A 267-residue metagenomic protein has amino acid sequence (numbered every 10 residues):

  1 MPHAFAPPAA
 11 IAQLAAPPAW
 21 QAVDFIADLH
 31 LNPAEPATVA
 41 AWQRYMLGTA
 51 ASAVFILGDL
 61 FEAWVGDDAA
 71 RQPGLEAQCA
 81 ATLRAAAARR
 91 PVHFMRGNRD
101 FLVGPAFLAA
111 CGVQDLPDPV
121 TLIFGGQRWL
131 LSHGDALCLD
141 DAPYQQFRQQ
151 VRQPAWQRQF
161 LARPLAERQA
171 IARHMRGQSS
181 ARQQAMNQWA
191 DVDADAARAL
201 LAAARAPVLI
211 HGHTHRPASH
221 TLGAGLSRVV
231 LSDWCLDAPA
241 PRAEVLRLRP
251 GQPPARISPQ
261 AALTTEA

Functional and structural regions predicted by a protein language model:
P2-F5, A10-L14, A19-A22, I26 (+1 more regions): Core catalytic region of metal-dependent phosphoesterases/phosphodiesterases, especially metallo-beta-lactamase-like
H30, F61, R99, A136 (+3 more regions): Short, glycine/serine-rich, charged loops/turns that create anion-binding and catalytic segments at active sites
L47, S52, L116, L122-G126 (+4 more regions): Hydrophobic/basic alpha-helical segments enriched in Actinobacteria
G58-V65, R90-M95, W129-H133, V151-R158 (+3 more regions): Low-complexity, flexible helical/coil segments
A110-P119, R128-L130, D135, D141-Q145 (+1 more regions): Conserved beta-sheet core of the metallophosphoesterase superfamily
T121-F124, L236-D237, A262-T264: A short acidic, often aromatic-flanked loop/helix-cap motif at beta-alpha or helix-coil junctions that lines enzyme
S132-D193: Active-site-proximal loop/helix segment associated with metal-binding centers of metalloenzymes
R256-E266: Short, solvent-exposed aromatic-acidic interface loops
